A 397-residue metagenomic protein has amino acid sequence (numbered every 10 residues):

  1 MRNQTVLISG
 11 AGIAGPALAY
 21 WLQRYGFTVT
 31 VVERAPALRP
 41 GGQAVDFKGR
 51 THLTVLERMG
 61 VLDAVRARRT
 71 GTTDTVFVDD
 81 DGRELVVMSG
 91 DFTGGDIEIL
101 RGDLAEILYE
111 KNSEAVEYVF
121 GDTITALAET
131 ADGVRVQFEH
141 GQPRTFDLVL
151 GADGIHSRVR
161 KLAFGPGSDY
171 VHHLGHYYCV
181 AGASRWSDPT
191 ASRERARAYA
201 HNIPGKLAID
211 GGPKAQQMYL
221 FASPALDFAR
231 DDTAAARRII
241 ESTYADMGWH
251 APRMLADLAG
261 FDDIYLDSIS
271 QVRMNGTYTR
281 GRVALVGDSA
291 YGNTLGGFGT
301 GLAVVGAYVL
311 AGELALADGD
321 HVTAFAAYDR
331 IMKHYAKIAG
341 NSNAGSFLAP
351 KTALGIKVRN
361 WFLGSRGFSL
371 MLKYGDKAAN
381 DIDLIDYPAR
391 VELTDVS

Functional and structural regions predicted by a protein language model:
M1-V6, Q23-Y25, G42, G49-G182 (+3 more regions): Conserved N-terminal helical subregion
V6-P36, L150-G151, I240, A259-K351: Conserved mid-domain beta->alpha element of the FAD-binding
L7, T30, E117, Q216-M218: A structural signal for isolated positions on well-ordered beta-strands in alpha/beta enzyme cores
D63, R185-R193, L226-D227, H250: Short helix-loop capping/hinge motifs at secondary-structure junctions, enriched in acidic/polar residues
S157, Y178-V180, G205-I209, A290-Y291: Histidine-centered metal-chelating micro-motifs
E194-D227, Y244: Active-site substrate-recognition segment that forms the wall of the catalytic cavity or substrate channel
R230-D263: Flavin-binding catalytic cores
A344-I385, A389-E392: Alpha-helical membrane-targeting segments
